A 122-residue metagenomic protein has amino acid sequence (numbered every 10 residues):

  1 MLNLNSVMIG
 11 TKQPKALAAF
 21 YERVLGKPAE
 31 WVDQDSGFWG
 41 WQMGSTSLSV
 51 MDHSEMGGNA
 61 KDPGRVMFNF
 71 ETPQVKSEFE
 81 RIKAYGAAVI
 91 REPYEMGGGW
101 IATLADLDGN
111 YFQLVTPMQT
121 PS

Functional and structural regions predicted by a protein language model:
M1-N5, K27-E71, F79-A105, T116-S122: Vicinal oxygen chelate
L17-E22, I82, G109: Conserved active-site tyrosine of GNAT-family acetyltransferases
